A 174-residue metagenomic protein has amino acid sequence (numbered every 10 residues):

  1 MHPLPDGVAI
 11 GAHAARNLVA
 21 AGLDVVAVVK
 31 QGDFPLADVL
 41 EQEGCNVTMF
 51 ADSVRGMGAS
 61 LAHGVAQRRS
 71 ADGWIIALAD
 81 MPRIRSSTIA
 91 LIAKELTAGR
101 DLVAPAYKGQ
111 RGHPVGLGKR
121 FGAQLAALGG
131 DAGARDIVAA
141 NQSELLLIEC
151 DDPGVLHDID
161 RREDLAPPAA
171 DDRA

Functional and structural regions predicted by a protein language model:
M1-R111, K119, S143-C150: Nucleotide and nucleotide-moiety/phosphate-recognizing core
H113-L117, H157-D160: Short glycine- and hydrophobic/aromatic-rich loop-to-beta-strand nucleating segment in the catalytic cores
A123-A174: Conserved alpha/beta core of the MobA/IspD/sugar-nucleotide pyrophosphorylase nucleotidyltransferase superfamily
